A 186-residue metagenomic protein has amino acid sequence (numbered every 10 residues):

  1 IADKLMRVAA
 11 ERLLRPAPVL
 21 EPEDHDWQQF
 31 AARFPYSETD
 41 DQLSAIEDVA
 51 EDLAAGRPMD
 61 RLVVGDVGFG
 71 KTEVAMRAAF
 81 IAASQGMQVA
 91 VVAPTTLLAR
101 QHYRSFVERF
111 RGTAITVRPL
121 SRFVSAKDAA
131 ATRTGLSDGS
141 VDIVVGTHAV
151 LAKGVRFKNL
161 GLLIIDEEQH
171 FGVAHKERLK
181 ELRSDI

Functional and structural regions predicted by a protein language model:
I1-A90: Pre-Walker A segment
D60, V74-Y103, R111-S121: Conserved SF1/SF2 helicase motif Ia
V64, G146, I164-D166: Hydrophobic residues in beta-strands of the RecA-like P-loop NTPase core, especially within AAA+ ATPase
G86-V89, T116, G139-I143, N159-L162 (+1 more regions): Loop/turn-to-beta-strand initiation segments
T96-A99, F123-A126, A149-A152, E168-F171 (+1 more regions): Conserved nucleotide-binding/hydrolysis micro-motifs of P-loop NTPases
R100-G112, D128-G135: Short amphipathic alpha-helical segment within the helicase RecA-like ATPase core that mediates nucleic-acid
R100-Y103, F157-I186: Post-DEXD/H (motif II) to motif III coupling segment of the RecA-like Helicase ATP-binding lobe
L120-V144, L151-L160: Conserved motor-coupling elements within RecA-like helicase/translocase cores
